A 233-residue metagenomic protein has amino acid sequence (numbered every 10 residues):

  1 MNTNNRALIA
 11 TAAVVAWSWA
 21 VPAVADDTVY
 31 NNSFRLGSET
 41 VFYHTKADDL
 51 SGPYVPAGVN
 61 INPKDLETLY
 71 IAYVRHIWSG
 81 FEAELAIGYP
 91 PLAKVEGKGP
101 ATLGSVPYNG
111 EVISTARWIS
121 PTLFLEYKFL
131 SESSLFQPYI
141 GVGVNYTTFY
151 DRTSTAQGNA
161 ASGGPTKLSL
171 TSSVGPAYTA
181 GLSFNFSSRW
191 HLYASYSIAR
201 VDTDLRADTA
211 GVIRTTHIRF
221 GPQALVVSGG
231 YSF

Functional and structural regions predicted by a protein language model:
M1-Y30: Cleavable N-terminal export/targeting peptides
A23-V74, G230-S232: Short glycine/proline- and aromatic-enriched beta-strand/turn motifs that initiate or cap beta-hairpins
D26-D27, T40-F42, A72-A156, F220-F233: Gram-negative (and chloroplast) outer-membrane scaffold detector with strong preference for beta-barrel transmembrane
K46-Y54, V95-T102, Y150-A161, D204-V212: Outer-membrane beta-barrel translocator domains and adjoining extracellular loop/strand segments of Gram-negative
Y54-N60, V106-S114, A161-L168, A210-H217: Extracellular loop and loop/strand-boundary signature of outer-membrane beta-barrel proteins
I61-E67, T115-S120, L168-G175, H217-G221: Short sequence motifs at beta-strands and strand-loop junctions characteristic of Gram-negative outer-membrane
L92-K94, Y178, S187-F233: Predominantly the C-terminal beta-signal and adjacent terminal strand-loop region of outer-membrane beta-barrel
K128-Y193: A charged, solvent-exposed segment within the mature domains of Sec-exported extracytoplasmic proteins
